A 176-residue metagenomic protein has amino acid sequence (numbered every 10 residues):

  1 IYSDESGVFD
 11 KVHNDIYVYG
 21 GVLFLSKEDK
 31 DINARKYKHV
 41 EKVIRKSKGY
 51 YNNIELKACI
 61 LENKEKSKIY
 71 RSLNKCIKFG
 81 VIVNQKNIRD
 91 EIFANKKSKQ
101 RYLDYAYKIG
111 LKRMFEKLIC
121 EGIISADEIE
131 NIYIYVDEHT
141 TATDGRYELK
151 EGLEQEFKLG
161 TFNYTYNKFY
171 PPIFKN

Functional and structural regions predicted by a protein language model:
I1-N176: Phosphate-ester processing/binding pockets and catalytic centers
